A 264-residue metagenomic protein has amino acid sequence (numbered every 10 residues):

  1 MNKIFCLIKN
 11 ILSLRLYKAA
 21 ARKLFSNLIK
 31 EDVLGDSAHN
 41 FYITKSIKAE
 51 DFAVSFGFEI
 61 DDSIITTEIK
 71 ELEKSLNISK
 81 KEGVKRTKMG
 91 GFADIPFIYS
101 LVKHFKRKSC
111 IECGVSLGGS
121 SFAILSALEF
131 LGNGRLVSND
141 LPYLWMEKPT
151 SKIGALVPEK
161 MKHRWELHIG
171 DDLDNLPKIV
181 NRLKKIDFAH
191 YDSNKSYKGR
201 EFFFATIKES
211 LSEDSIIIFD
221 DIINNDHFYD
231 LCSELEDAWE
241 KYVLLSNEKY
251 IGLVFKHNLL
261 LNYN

Functional and structural regions predicted by a protein language model:
M1-F58, D62: Membrane-proximal basic amphipathic "stem/tether" segments
K3, V84-M89, I95-N264: S-adenosylmethionine/decaboxylated-SAM
L7, I11, K23, N27 (+6 more regions): Residues that form generic nucleotide/phosphate-binding pockets
I8, R15, I29, G35 (+7 more regions): Compositionally biased amphipathic helical and low-complexity segments enriched in hydrophobic
N10-L14, D62, T66, L72 (+2 more regions): Polar helix-capping/helix-linker motif
Y17, L28-E31, Y42-K45, A53 (+6 more regions): Compositionally biased, low-complexity repeat tracts
A21, H39-A53, T67-I78, K152-P158 (+1 more regions): Short charge-dense sequence patches
D51-A53, G57-A93, S100-H104: Class I SAM-dependent transferase core
